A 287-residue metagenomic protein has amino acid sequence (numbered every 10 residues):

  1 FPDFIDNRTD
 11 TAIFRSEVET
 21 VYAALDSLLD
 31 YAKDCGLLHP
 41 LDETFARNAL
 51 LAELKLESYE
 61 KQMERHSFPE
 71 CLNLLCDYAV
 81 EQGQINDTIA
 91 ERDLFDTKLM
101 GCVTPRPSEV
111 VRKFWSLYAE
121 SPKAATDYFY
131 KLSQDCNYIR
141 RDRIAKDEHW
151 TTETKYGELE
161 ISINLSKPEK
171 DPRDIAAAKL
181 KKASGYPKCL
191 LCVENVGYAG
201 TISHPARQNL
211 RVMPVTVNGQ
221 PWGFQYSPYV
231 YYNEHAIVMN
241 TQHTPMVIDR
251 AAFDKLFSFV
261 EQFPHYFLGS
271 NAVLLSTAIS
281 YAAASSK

Functional and structural regions predicted by a protein language model:
F1-R250, G269: Active-site microenvironments that recognize anionic phosphate/pyrophosphate groups
T216, F259-V260, A278-I279: A short acidic-Thr-Gly-centered motif at the start of a beta-strand
E234-N240, L275-K287: Histidine-centered divalent-metal-coordination microenvironment in nucleic-acid enzymes
D249-H265: Long, well-ordered alpha-helical scaffolding segments within enzyme catalytic domains, especially pronounced
K255, A272-V273: A broadly structural signal marking compact, well-ordered functional cores that mediate small-ligand/cofactor/substrate
H265-N271: Short secondary-structure capping/junction motifs at helix and strand boundaries
